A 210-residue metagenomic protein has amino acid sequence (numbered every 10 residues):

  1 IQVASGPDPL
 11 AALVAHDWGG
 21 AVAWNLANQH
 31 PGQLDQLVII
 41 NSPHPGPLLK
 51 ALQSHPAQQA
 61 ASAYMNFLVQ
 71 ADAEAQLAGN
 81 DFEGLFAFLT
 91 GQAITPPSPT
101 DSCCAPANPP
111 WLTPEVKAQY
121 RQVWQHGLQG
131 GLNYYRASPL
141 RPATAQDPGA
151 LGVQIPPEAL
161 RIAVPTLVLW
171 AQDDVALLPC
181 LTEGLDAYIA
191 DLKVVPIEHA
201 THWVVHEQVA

Functional and structural regions predicted by a protein language model:
I1-V14, W18-L192, P196: Flexible "cap/lid" subdomain of the alpha/beta-hydrolase fold that forms the substrate-access gate
R136, V209-A210: A short, amphipathic alpha-helical segment
I197-V209: Catalytic histidine-centered segment of alpha/beta-hydrolase-like enzymes
